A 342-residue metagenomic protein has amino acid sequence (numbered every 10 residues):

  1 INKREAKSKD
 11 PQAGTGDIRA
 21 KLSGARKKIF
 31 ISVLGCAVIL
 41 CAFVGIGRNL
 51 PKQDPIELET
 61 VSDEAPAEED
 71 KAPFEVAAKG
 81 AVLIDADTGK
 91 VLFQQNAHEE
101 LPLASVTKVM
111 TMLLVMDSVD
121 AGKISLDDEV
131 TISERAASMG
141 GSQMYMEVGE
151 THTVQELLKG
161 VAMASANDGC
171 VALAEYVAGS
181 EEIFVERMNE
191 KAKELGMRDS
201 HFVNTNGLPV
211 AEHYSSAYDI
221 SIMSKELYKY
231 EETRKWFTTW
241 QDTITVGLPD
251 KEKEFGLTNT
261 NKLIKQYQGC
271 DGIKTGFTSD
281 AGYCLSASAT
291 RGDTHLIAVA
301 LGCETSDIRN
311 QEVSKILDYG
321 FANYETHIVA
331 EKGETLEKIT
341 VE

Functional and structural regions predicted by a protein language model:
I1-D63, E68-D70, A78-G80, D87-F93 (+1 more regions): Structured C-terminal helix/loop/strand segments within mature extracytoplasmic catalytic/sensor domains
K3-E5, Q12, Q53, Q94-Q95 (+5 more regions): Residue-identity detector for glutamine
R19, P51-Y218, I222-E231: Active-site-adjacent loops and short helices of periplasmic peptidoglycan-processing enzymes
G24, I31-L34, A78, V130 (+8 more regions): Hydrophobic alpha-helical segments and their boundary regions
F30, F43, F74, F93 (+8 more regions): Phenylalanine-focused residue identity feature
G35, G47, D54-I56, G80 (+5 more regions): A short, terminal or domain-edge coil/loop segment
M197-R198, P209-Y214, Y218-E342: Domain-terminus/edge residues, biased toward the C-terminal soluble/receptor-binding domains of extracytoplasmic
